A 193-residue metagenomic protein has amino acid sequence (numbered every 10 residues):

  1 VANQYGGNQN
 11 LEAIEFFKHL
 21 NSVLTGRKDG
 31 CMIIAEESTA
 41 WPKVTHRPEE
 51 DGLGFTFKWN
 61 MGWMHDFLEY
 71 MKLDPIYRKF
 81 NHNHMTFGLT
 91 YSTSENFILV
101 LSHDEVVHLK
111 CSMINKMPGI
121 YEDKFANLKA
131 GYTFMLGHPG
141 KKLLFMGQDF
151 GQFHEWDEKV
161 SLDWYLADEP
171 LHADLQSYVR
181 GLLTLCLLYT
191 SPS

Functional and structural regions predicted by a protein language model:
A2-E158, L166, D174, L187: Conserved alpha/beta catalytic core and glycan-binding cleft of carbohydrate-active enzymes
L162: Active-site beta-strand/loop architecture of penicillin-binding DD-peptidases
L171-L188: Catalytic cores of secreted or luminal carbohydrate-active enzymes
Y189-S193: Conserved small/polar residues in nucleotide/adenosyl-binding loops
